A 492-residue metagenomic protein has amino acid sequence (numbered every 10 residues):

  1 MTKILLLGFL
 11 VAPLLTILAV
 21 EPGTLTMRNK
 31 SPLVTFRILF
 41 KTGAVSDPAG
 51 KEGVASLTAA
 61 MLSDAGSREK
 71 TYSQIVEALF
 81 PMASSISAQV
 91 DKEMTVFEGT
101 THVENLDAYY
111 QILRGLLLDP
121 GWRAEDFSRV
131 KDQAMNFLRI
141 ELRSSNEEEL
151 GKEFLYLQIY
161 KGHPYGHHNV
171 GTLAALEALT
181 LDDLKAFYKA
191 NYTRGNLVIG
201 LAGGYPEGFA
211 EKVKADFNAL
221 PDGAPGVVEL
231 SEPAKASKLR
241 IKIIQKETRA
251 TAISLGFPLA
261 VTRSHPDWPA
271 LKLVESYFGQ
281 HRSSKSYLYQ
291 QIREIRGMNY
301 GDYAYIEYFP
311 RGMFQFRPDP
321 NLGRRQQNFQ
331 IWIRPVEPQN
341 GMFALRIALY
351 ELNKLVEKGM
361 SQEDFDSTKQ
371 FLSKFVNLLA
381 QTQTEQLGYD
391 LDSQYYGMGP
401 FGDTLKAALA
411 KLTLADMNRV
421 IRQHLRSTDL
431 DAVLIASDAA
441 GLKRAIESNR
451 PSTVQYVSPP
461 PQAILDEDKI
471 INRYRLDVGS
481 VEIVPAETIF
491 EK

Functional and structural regions predicted by a protein language model:
L6-T16: Bacterial N-terminal signal peptides
V20-V34: N- or domain-start disorder-to-order transition segments that initiate the globular core
K30-R37, A49-V54, K70, L79-P81 (+15 more regions): Extracytoplasmic
R37, V76-F187, E232-P233, K238 (+3 more regions): Acidic/histidine-enriched segments that form metal/cofactor-coordinating and catalytic pocket/exosite environments
R37-T100, G166-T172, R282-R311: M16/MPP (pitrilysin/insulinase) zinc-metallopeptidase core fold and M16-derived inactive scaffolds
I38, S56-T58, L79, F97 (+14 more regions): Buried hydrophobic packing residues in well-ordered domains
A65, L142-T193, V213, E307-R324 (+2 more regions): Scaffold signal of the M16-like zinc-metallopeptidase fold and its non-catalytic homologs
V198-V261, Q280, A436-A440, R444-V484: An aromatic/glycine/proline-enriched structural segment found at the starts of mature extracellular/organellar domains
